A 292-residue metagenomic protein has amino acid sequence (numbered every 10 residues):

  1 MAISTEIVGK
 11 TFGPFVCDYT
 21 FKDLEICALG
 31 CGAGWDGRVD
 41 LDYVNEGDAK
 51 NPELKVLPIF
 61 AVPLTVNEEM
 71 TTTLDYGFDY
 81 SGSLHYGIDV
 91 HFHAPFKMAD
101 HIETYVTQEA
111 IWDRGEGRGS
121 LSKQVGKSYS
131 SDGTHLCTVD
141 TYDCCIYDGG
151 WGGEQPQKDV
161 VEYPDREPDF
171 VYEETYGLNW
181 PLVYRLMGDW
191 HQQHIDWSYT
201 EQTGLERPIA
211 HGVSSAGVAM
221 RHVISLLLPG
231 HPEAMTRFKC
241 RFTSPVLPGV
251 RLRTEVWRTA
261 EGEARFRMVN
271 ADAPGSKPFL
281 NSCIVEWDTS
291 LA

Functional and structural regions predicted by a protein language model:
M1-F12, S83-Y172, V246-G249, E255-A292: HotDog/MaoC-like acyl-thioester-processing domains
M1-H101: Hydrophobic, proline/glycine-rich low-complexity stretches
A2-D48, P156-S215, H222-S225: A contiguous, surface-exposed recognition patch within enzymatic or periplasmic domains that forms
F15, K22, G34, V44-G47 (+16 more regions): Surface-exposed loop/turn and secondary-structure junction residues enriched for glycine/proline
C17, C27, C31, C137 (+3 more regions): Generic recognition of cysteine residues
D23, G30-C31, Y176-L178, M187 (+4 more regions): A broadly conserved detector of short glycine/acidic/proline-rich loop/turn motifs that flank catalytic sites and bind
A28, G32, F60-V62, T107 (+3 more regions): Residue-level recognition of well-ordered secondary-structure positions
Q193-H194, S198-L280, I284, A292: Catalytic-pocket segment enriched in acidic/His residues
